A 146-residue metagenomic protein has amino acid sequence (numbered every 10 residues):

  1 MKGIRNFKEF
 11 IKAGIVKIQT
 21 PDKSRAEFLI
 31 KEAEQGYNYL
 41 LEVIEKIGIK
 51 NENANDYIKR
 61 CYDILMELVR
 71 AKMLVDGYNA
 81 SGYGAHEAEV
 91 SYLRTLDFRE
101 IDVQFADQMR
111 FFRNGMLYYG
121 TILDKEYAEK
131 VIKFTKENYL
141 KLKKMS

Functional and structural regions predicted by a protein language model:
M1-S146: Terminal alpha-helical segments
